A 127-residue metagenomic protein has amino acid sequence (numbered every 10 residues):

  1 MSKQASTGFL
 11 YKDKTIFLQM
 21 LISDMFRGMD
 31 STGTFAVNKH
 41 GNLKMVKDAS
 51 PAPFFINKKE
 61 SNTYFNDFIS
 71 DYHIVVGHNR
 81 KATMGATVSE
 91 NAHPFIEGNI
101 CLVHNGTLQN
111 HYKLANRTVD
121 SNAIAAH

Functional and structural regions predicted by a protein language model:
M1-H127: Conserved short alpha-helical segments that host acidic/polar catalytic motifs at enzyme active sites
